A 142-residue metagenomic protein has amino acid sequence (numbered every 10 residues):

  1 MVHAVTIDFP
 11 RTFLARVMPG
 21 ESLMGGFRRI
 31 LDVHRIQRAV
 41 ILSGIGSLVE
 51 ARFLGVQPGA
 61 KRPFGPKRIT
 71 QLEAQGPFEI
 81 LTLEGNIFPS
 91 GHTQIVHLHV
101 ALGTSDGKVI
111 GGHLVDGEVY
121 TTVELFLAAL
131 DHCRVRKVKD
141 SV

Functional and structural regions predicted by a protein language model:
M1-H97, A101-V142: N-terminal intrinsically disordered, cationic/polar leader segments that include organellar targeting peptides
